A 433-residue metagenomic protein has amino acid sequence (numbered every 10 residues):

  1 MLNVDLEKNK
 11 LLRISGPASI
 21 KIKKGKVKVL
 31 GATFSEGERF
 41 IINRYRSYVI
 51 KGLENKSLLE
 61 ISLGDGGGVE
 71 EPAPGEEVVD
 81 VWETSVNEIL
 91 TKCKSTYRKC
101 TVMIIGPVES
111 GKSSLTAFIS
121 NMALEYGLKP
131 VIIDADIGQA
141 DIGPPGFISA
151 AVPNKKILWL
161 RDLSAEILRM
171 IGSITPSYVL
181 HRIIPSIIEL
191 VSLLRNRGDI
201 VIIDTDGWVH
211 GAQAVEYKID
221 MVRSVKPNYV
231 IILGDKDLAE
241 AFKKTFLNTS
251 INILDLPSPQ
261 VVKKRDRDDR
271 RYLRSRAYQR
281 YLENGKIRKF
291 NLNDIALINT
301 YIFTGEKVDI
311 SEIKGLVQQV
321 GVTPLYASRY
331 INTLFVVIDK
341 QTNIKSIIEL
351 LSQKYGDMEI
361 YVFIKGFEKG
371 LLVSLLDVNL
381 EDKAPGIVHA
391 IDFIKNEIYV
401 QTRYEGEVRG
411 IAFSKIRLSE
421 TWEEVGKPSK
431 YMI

Functional and structural regions predicted by a protein language model:
M1-C100, I104, I174-T175, N228-I433: Preference for solvent-exposed, low-hydrophobicity sequence contexts
L12-R13, S95-Y97, L124-E125, D141-G143 (+1 more regions): Solvent-exposed alpha-helices and their adjacent loops that cap or buttress functional pockets in soluble metabolic
G25, G106-G111, G138, G207 (+1 more regions): Glycine-centered flexibility sites
G75-K99, M103-I105, L128-I203, V209: Nucleotide-state-sensitive switch-loop elements of NTP-binding domains
C100-A123: Glycine-rich phosphate-binding P-loop
S114-L115, I142-F147, Q213-V215, F242-K244: Short acidic, glycine/serine/threonine-rich loops at helix termini
L115-F118, S186-L190, Y217: Well-ordered alpha-helical segments embedded in enzymatic catalytic cores
L193, R197-D255: Phosphate/Mg2+-binding loops and adjacent switch elements in nucleotide/diphosphate-handling enzyme cores
